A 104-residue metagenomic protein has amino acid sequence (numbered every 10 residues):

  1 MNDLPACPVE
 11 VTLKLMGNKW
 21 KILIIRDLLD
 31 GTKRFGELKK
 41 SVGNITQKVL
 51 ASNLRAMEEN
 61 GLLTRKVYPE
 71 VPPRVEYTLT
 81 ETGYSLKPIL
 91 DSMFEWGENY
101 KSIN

Functional and structural regions predicted by a protein language model:
D3-K48, P73-E76: N-terminal helix-turn-helix DNA-binding core of bacterial DNA-binding proteins
P8, Y84-N104: Amphipathic alpha-helical dimerization/coiled-coil segments that flank or bridge DNA-binding/regulatory modules
N53: Residues within the DNA-recognition helix of helix-turn-helix
A56: Alpha-helical DNA-recognition elements
K66: Conserved catalytic-core motifs of GNAT/GCN5-like acyltransferases
P69-S92: Basic, amphipathic "hinge/linker" alpha-helix immediately C-terminal to the N-terminal HTH DNA-binding motif
